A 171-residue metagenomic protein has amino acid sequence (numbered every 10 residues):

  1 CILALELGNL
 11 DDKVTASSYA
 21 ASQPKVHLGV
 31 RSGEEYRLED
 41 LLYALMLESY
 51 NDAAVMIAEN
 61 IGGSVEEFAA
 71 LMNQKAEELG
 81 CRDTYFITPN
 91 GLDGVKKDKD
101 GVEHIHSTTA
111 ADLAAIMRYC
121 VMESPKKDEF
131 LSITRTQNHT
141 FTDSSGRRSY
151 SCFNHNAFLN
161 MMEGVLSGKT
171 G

Functional and structural regions predicted by a protein language model:
C1, L47-A54, H106-A114: Short alpha-helical patches at coil-to-helix transitions and adjacent helical residues in well-structured domains
C1-T15, L113: Active-site SXXK
L3-L7, N60, Y119, E123: Active-site catalytic microenvironments for nucleophilic, acid-base chemistry
L7-G8, Y19-A21, G33, Y50 (+4 more regions): Solvent-exposed coil/turn segments that connect beta secondary-structure elements in extracytoplasmic/periplasmic
V14-Y19, L131-R135: Beta-strand segments within the central parallel beta-sheet cores of soluble alpha/beta enzyme folds
A16-S32, M72-Y85: Active-site helix/loop module of the DD-peptidase/beta-lactamase fold, centered on the serine-lysine SxxK catalytic
Q23-E59, S149-S167: Conserved catalytic neighborhood of penicillin-recognizing serine enzymes
G63-G171: Penicillin-recognizing serine hydrolase domain
